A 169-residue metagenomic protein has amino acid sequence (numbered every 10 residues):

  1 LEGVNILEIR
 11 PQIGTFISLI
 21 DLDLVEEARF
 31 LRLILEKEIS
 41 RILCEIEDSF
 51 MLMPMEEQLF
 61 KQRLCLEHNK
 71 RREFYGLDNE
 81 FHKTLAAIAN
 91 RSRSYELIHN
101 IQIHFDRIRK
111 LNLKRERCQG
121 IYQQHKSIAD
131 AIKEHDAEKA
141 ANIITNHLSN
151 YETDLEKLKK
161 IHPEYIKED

Functional and structural regions predicted by a protein language model:
L1-E45, A87, E152, E156-D169: Short linear motifs at protein or domain termini
L24, A28, S40, E45-K110 (+3 more regions): Conserved amphipathic alpha-helical segments that form helical-bundle/coiled-coil interaction surfaces
L113: Active-site region of PLP-dependent enzymes
R117-Q119: Active-site loop of classical SDR/Rossmann-like NAD(P)-dependent oxidoreductases, centered on the catalytic Tyr-X3-Lys
